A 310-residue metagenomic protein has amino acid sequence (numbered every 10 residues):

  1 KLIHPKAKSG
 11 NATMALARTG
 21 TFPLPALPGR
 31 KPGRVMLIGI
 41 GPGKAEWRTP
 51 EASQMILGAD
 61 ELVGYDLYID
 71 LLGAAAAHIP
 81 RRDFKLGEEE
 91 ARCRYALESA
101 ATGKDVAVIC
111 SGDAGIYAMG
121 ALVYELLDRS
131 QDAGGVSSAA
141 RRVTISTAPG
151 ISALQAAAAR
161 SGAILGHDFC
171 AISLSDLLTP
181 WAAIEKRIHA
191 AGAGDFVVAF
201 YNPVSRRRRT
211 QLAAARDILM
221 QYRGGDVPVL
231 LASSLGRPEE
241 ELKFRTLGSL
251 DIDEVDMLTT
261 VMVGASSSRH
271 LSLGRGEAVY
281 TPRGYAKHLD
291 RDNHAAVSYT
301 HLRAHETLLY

Functional and structural regions predicted by a protein language model:
K1-L37, D105-V106, A193-S298: A contiguous loop/helix-start segment that scaffolds small-molecule binding in enzyme catalytic cores
L2-K6, A59-L62, A75, S99-G103 (+6 more regions): Change "in soluble alpha/beta enzymes" to "in soluble alpha/beta proteins
A15-A26, R30-A45, P50-I145, D251 (+2 more regions): Class I S-adenosyl-L-methionine
I40-W47, T179-W181, K243-F244: Short gly/ser/thr-rich secondary-structure transition/capping motifs
I69-L71, E89-E90, I116, S152-Q155 (+2 more regions): Short gly/pro/ser/thr-enriched loop/turn and capping motifs at secondary-structure boundaries
A118-G194: Class I SAM-dependent methyltransferase SAM-binding "motif I" and its flanking Rossmann-like core
Y299-T307: Conserved small/polar residues in nucleotide/adenosyl-binding loops
